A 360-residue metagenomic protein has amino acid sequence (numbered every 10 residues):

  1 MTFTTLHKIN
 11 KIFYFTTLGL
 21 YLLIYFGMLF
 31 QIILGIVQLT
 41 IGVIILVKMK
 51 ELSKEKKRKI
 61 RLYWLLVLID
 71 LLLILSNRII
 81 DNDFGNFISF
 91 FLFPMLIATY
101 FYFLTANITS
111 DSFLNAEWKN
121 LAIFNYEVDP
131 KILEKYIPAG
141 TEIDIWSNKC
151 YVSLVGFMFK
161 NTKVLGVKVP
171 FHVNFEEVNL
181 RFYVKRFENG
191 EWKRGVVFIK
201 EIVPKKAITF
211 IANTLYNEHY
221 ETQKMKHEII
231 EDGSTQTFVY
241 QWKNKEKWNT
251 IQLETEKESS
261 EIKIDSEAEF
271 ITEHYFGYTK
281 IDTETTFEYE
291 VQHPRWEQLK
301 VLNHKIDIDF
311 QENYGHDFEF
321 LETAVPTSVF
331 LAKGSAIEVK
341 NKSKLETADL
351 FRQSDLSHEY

Functional and structural regions predicted by a protein language model:
M1-L6, K48-R58, D83: Membrane-interface helix-boundary motifs at transmembrane edges
F3-F30: Membrane-helix boundary elements
Y14-T17, D81-I108: Alpha-helical membrane-associated segments of multi-pass integral membrane proteins
L20-F26, L73-D83: Juxtamembrane "helix-exit" motif on the non-cytosolic side of transmembrane helices
I24-V37, F90: A loop-to-helix transmembrane entry motif
L34-I45, K54-R78: Hydrophobic alpha-helical membrane segments
T109-L165, D307, Y314-Y360: Hydrophobic, proline/glycine-rich low-complexity stretches
V184-Y360: Internal, well-folded beta-alpha domain core
